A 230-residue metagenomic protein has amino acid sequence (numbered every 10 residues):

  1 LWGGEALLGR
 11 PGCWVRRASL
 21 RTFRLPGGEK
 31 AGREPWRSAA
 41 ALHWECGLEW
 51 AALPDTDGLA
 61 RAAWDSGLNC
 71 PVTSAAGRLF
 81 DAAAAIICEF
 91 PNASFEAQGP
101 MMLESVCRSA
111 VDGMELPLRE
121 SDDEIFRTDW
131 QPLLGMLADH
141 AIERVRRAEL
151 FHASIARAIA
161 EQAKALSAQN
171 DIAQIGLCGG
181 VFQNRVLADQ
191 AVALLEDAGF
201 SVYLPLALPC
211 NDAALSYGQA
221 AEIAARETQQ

Functional and structural regions predicted by a protein language model:
L1-L20, E29, R33, R37 (+3 more regions): Flexible glycine/proline-rich, aromatic-decorated loop/lid segments
L7-R10, A85, I223: Short beta-strand-to-turn element immediately C-terminal to the catalytic PLP-Schiff-base lysine in fold type I
G9-R16, C46-E49, F90, L166-A173 (+2 more regions): Secondary-structure transition/capping motifs at alpha-helix termini and the adjoining loop/turn into the next element
R10, R24, F151, I155 (+4 more regions): Active-site proximal loops enriched in glycine and acidic residues that flank catalytic Cys/His/Asp and coordinate
V15-A31, W64-L68, F200-L206: Short beta-alpha connecting loops at secondary-structure transitions that line or flank enzyme active sites
P35-W44, A153, Y203-Q230: Glycine-rich phosphate-binding/hydrolytic loop that grips phosphoryl groups
A41, E49-P54, L59-W64, L68-A173 (+1 more regions): A contiguous, well-structured pocket-lining segment that forms one wall/lid of small-molecule binding clefts in soluble
A173-I175, R185, A191-L215: Conserved phosphate-binding/catalytic loops in two-lobed NTP-binding clefts
